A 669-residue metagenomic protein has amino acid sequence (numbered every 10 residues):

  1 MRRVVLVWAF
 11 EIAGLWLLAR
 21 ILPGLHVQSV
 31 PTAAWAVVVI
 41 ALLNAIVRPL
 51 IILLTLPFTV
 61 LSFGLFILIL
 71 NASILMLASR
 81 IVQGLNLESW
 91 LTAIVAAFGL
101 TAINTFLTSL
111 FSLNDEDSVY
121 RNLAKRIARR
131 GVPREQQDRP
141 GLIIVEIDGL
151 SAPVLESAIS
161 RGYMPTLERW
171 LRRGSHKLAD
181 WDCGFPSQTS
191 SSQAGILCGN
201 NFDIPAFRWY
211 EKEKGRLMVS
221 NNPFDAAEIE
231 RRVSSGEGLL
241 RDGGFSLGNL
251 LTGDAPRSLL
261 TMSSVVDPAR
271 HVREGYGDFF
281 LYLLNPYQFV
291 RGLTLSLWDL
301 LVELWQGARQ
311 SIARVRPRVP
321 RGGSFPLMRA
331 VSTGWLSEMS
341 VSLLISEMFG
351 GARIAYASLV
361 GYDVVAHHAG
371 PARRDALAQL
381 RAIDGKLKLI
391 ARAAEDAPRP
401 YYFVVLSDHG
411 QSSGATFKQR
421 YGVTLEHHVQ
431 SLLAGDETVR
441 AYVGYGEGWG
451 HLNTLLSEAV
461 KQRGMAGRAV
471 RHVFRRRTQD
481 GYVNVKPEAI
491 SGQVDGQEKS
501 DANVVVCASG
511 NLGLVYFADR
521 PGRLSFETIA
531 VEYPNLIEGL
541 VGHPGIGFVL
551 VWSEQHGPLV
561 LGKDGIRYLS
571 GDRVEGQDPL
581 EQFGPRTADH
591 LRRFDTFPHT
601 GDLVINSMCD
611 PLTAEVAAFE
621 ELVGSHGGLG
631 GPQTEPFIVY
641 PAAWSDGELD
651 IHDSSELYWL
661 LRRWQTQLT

Functional and structural regions predicted by a protein language model:
M1-L91, F106-D115: Juxtamembrane/disordered regions of integral membrane proteins
E116-S175, R420: Active-site-proximal N-terminal segment of extracellular/periplasmic enzymes that hydrolyze or transfer
S118, C198-G370, V470, T478-G481 (+6 more regions): His/Asp/Glu-rich, glycine-adjacent segments that coordinate divalent cations and/or stabilize oxyanion chemistry on
S157-A194, G199-D203: Short, structured active-site-proximal loop/turn typified by the sulfatase FGly-forming signature C/S-X-P-X-R
C198-E211, H271-G277, L377-G385, G422-A441 (+1 more regions): Acidic, His- and aromatic-enriched active-site or binding-groove loops in soluble protein domains that engage sugars
K214, N221-S234, G243, N249-D254 (+1 more regions): Active-site neighborhoods of enzymes that stabilize oxyanions during catalysis
G334-W335, E347, A355, Y362-F403 (+2 more regions): A long, amphipathic alpha-helix that forms part of the scaffold/cap immediately adjacent to metal-dependent active
D384-G422, P558-L561, I566: Metal-dependent active-site segment of extracytoplasmic phospho-/sulfohydrolases and closely related
